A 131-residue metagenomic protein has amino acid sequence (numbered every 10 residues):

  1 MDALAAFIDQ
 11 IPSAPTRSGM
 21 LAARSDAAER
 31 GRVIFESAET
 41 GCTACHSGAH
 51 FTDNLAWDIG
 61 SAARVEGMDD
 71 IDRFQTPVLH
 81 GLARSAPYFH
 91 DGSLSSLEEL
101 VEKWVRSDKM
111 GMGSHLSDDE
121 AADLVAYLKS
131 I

Functional and structural regions predicted by a protein language model:
M1-I131: Periplasmic c-type cytochrome electron-transfer domains
